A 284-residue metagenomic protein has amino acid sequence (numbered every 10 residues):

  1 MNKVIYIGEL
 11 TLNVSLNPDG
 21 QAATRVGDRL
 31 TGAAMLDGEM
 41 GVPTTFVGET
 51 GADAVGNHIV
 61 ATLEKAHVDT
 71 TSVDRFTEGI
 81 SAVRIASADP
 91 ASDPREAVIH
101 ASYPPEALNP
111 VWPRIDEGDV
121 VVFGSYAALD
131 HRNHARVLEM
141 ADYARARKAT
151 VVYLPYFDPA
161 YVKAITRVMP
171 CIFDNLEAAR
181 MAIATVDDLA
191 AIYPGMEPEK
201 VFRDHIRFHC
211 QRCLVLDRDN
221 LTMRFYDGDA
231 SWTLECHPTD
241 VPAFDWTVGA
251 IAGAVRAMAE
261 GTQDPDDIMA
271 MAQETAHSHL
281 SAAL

Functional and structural regions predicted by a protein language model:
M1-I5, Y143, P198-L284: Conserved phosphate-binding/catalytic region of the ribokinase-like
K3-T11, V152: Short, hydrophobic/glycine-enriched beta-strand segments
L12-L16, G20, T24, V42-S125: Conserved N-terminal subdomain of the carbohydrate kinase-like
D19-M35: Short catalytic helix/loop segments, enriched in acidic residues and glycine and frequently bearing histidine
P43-T44, T70, A149-V151, C213: Hydrophobic anchor at the start of a short beta-strand that flanks the dinucleotide cofactor-binding loop
P113-R114, I172-N175, I206: Structural alpha-helical scaffold elements that stabilize or flank donor/cofactor-binding regions in carbohydrate
V120, A127-K200, L221-T222: Conserved beta-alpha-beta core of the PfkB/ribokinase-like small-molecule kinase fold
